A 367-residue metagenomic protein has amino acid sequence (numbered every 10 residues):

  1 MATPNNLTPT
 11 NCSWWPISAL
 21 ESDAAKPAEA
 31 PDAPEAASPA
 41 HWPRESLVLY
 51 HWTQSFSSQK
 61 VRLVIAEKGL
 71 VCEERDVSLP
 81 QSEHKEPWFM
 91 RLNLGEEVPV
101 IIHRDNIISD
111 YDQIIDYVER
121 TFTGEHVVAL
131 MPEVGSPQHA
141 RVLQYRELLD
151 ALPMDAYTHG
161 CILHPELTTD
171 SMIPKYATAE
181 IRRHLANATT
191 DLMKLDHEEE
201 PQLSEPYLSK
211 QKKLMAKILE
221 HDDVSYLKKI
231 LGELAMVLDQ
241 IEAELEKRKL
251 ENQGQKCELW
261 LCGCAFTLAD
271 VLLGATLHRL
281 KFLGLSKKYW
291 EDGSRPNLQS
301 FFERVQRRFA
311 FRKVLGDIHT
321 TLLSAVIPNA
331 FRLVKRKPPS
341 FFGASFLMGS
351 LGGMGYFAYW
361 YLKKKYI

Functional and structural regions predicted by a protein language model:
A2-S209, K247, E251-N252, G343-I367: GST-like domain detector, emphasizing the conserved glutathione-binding G-site in the N-terminal thioredoxin-like
L79-S82, G254-A265, I318-L323: Short amphipathic alpha-helical segments embedded in low-complexity Lys/Glu-rich regions
Y117, Y145-L148, G274, D317-T321: Short acidic/histidine-centered micro-motifs embedded in hydrophobic/aromatic stretches that mark compact functional
H126-M131, Q253-G254, L261-C262, Y289 (+1 more regions): Short, hydrophobic secondary-structure boundary micro-motifs
L152-E303, R307, G349: GST-like fold's C-terminal all-alpha helical module
Q255, R336-P338, I367: Flexible extramembrane linkers and terminal tails adjacent to transmembrane helices in organellar membrane proteins
F302-K337: Juxtamembrane amphipathic/hinge helix adjacent to a transmembrane helix
L333-L347: Membrane-penetrating hydrophobic segments
